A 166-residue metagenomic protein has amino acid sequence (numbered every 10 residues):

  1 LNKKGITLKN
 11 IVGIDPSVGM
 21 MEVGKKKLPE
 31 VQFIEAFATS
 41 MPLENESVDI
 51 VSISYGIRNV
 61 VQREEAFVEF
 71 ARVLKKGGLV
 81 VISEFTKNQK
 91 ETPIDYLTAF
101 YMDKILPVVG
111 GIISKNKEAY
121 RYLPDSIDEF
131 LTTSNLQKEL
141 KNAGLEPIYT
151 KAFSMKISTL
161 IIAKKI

Functional and structural regions predicted by a protein language model:
L1-M41: Class I SAM-dependent methyltransferase SAM/SAH-binding core
D15-P16, Q62, F85: Short beta->alpha hinge that forms the Motif I/post-I loop of the SAM-binding pocket
T39-V51: A short acidic, Gly/Pro-enriched loop at the edge of an enzyme's catalytic core that lines a small-molecule cofactor
D49-R63: A short SAM/SAH-binding and catalytic strip from SAM-dependent methyltransferases
E64-L79: A short glycine-rich, Lys/Arg-flanked "PGG" loop and its adjoining helix->strand segment in the class I
S83-E139, A143, Y149: C-terminal alpha-helical "lid/dimerization" subdomain adjacent to the S-adenosyl-L-methionine
Q137, A143-I166: Core SAM-dependent methyltransferase catalytic element
